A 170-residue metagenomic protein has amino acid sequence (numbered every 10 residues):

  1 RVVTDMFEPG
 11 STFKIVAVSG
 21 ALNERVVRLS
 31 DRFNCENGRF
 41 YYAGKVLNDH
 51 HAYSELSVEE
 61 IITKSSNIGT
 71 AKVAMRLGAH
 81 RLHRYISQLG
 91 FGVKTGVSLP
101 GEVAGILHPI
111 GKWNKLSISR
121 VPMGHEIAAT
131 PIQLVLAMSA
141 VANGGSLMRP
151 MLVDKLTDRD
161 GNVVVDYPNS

Functional and structural regions predicted by a protein language model:
R1-S11, V16-S170: Beta-lactam-recognizing serine transpeptidase/beta-lactamase-like catalytic domain environment
